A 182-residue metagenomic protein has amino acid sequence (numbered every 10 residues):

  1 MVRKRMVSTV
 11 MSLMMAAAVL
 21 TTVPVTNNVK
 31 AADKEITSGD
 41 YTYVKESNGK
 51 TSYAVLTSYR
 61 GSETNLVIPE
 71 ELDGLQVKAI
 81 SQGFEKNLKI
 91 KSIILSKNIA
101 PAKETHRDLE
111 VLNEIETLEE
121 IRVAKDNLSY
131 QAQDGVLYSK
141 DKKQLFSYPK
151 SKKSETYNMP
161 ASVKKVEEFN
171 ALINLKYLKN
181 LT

Functional and structural regions predicted by a protein language model:
M1-V10: Bacterial Sec-dependent N-terminal signal peptides
M11-T21: Hydrophobic core
V19-G39: Sec-dependent signal peptide cleavage junction
D40, V44-S47, G61-K78, N87-E104 (+3 more regions): Structural signature of tandem-repeat unit edges
A54-V55, R60: Non-globular, low-complexity intrinsically disordered regions
